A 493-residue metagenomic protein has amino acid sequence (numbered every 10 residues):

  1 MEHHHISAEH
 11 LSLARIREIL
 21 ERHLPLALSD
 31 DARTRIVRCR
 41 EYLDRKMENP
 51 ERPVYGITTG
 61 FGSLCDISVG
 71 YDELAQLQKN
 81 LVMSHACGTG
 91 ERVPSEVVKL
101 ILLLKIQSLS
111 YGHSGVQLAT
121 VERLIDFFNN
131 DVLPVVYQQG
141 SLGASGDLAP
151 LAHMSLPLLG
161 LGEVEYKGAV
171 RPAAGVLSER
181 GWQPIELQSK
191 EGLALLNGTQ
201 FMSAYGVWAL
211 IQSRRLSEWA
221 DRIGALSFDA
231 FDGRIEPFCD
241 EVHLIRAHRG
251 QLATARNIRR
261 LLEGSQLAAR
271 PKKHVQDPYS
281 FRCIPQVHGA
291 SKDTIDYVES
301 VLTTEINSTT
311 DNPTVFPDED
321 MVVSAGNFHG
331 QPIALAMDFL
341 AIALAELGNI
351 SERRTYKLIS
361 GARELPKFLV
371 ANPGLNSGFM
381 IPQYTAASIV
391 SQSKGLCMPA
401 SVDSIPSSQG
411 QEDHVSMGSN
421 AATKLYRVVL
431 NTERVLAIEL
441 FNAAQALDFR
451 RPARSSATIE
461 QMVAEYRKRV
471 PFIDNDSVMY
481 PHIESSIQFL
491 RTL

Functional and structural regions predicted by a protein language model:
E2-L24, L28-R35, C39-Y42, M47-P50 (+2 more regions): C-terminal auxiliary extensions adjacent to catalytic cores
I16, L81, H85, V97 (+5 more regions): Short alpha-helical scaffolding segments that buttress acidic/His motifs in well-ordered protein cores
E48, D66-V69, V82-G90, L102 (+8 more regions): Generic short alpha-helical segment signal, independent of protein family or function, capturing local helix propensity
Y55-V69, E73-L77, S84-L109, Y137-L159 (+2 more regions): FAD-binding core of FAD-dependent oxidoreductases, characterized by glycine-rich FAD pyrophosphate-binding loops
R92, G115-Q117, E218, N307: Alpha/propeptide regions of enzymes that mature by internal proteolysis
H113-Q139: FAD-binding glycine-rich core of flavoenzymes that anchor FAD
E122-N129, A149-A152, L156, E218: A broadly conserved amphipathic alpha-helix scaffold signal in soluble, globular proteins
V136-S141, D318, V322: Cysteine-centered functional microenvironments
